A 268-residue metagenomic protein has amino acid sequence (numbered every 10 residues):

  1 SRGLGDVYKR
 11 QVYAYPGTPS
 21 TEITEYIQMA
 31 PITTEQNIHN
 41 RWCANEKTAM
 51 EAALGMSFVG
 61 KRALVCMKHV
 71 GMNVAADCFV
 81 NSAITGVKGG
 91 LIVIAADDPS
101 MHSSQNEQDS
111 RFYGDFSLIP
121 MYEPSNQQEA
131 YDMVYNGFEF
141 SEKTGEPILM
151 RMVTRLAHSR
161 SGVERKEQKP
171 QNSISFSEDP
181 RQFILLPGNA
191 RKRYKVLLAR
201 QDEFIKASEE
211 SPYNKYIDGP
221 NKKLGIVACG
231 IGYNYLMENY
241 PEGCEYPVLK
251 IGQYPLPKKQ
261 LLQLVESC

Functional and structural regions predicted by a protein language model:
R2-Q127, R155, G219-P220, E245: Thiamine diphosphate
D6-K9, P124-C268: Flexible, low-complexity linker and terminal segments
